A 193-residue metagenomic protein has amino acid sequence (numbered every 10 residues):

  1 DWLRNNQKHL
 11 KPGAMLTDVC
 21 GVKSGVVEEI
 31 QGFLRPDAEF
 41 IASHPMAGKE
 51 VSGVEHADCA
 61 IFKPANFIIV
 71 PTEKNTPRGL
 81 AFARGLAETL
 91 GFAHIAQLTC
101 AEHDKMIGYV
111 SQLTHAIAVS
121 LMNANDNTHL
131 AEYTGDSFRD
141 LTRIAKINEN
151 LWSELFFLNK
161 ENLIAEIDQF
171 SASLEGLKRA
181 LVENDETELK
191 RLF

Functional and structural regions predicted by a protein language model:
R4-E55: Rossmann-like NAD(P)(H) cofactor-binding subdomain of soluble oxidoreductases
K23, E50, N75-T76, L163: Alpha-helix N-cap/loop-to-helix initiation residues
E55-I61, E154: Short, flexible, solvent-exposed loop/turn segments with mixed acidic/basic and small polar residues
C59-I144: Internal alpha-helical scaffold of NAD(P)-dependent oxidoreductase catalytic cores
H129-F193: Interdomain hinge/lid region at the active-site interface of Rossmann-like NAD(P)-dependent oxidoreductases
